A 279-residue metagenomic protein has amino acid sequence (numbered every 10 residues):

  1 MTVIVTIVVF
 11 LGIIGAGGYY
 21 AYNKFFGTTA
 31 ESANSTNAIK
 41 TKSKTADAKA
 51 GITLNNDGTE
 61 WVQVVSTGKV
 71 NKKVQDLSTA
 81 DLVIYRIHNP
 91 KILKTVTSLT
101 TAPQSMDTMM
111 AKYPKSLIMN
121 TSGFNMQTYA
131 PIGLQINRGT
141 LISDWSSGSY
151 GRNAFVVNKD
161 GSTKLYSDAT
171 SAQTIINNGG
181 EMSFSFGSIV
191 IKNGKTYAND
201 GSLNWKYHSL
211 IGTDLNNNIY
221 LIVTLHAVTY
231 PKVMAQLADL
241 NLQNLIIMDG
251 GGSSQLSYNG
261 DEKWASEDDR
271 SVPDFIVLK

Functional and structural regions predicted by a protein language model:
M1-K279: Gly/Ser/Thr/Pro-rich low-complexity, intrinsically disordered segments
